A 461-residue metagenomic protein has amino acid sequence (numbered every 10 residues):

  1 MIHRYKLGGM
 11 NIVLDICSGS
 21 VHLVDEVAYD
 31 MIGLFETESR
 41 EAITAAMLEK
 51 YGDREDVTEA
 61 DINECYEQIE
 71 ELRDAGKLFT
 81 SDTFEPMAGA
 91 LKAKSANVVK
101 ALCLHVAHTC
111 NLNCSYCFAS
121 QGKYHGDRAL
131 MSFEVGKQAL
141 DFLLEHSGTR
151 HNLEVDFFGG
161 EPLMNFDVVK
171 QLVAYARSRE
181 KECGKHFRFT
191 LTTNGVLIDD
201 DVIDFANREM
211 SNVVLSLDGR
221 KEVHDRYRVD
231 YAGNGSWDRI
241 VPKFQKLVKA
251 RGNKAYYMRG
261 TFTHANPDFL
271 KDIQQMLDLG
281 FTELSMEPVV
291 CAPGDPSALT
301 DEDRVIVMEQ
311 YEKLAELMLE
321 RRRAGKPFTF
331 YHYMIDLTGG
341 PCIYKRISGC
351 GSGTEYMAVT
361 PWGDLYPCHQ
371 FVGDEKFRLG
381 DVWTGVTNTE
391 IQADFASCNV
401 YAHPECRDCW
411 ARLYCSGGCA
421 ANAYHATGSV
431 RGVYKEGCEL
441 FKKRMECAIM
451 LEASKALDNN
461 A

Functional and structural regions predicted by a protein language model:
M1-F35: Acidic, low-complexity/disordered tracts enriched in E/D and polar residues
E38-R54: Short acidic, hydrophobic short linear motifs in intrinsically disordered regions
D56-D204, E209: Conserved alpha-helical substructure of the radical SAM core
G136, L140-D156, N165-V289: Radical SAM/AdoMet-radical enzyme domain recognition
L140-F158, F395-S397, G432-A461: Short Fe-S-cluster ligation motifs
E222-Y227, E283-V305, F328-P341, Q370-L379: Flexible glycine/acidic-rich beta-alpha junction loops that bind and position SAM and/or redox cofactors in anaerobic
I306-G339, H369-S416: C-terminal accessory region of radical SAM enzymes
A396-C447: Cysteine-cluster motifs in flexible loop/terminal segments that predominantly coordinate metals
